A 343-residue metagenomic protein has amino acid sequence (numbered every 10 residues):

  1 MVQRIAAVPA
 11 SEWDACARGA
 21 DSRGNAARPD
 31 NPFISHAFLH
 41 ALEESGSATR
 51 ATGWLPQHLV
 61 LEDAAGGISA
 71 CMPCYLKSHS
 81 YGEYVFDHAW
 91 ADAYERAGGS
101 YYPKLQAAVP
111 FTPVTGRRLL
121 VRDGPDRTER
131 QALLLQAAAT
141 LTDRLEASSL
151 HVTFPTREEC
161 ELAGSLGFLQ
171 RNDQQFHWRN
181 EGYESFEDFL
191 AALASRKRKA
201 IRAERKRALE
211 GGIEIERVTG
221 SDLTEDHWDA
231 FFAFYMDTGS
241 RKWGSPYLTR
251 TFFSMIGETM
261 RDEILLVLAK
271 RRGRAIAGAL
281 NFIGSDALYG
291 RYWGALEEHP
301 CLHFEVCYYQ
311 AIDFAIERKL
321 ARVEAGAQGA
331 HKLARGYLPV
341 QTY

Functional and structural regions predicted by a protein language model:
M1-Y343: N-acyltransferase acceptor-side catalytic subdomain
